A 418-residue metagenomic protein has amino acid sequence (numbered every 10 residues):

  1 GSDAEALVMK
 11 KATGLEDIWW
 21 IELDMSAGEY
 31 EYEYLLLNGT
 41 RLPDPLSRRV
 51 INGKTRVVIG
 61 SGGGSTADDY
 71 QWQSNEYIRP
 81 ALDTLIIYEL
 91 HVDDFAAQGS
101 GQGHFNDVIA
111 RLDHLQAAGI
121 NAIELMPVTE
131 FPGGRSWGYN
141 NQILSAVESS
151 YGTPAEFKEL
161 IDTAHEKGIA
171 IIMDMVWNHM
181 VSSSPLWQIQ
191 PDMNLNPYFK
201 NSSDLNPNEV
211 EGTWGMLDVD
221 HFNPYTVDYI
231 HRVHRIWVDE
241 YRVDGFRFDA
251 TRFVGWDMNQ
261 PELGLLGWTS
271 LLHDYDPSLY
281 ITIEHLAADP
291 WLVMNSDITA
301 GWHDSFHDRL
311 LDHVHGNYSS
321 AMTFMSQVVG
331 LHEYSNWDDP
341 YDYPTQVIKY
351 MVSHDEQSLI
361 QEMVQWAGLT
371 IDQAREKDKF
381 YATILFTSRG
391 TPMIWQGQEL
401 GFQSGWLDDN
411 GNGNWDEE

Functional and structural regions predicted by a protein language model:
G1-E5: Beta-strand-rich binding/interaction modules
V8, G14-E89, D94-S100, D107: The feature marks proteins involved in alpha-glucan
W20-I21, N75, F95, T251-W256 (+1 more regions): Active-site rim elements
Y32, L36-N75, K167, P185-G212 (+2 more regions): Core domains of carbohydrate- and sulfate-ester-processing enzymes
L35, P43-L46, Q98-Q102, P127 (+5 more regions): Short, solvent-exposed loop/turn and secondary-structure capping segments
I51-K54, Q73-L82, H91-R242, T251-D276 (+1 more regions): Substrate-binding/active-site clefts of carbohydrate-active enzymes
K54-I59, R242, M258, E262-L407: Conserved alpha/beta catalytic core and glycan-binding cleft of carbohydrate-active enzymes
I86-L90, I123-L125, I171-M173, F246 (+3 more regions): Hydrophobic faces of well-ordered beta-strands that scaffold small-molecule active sites in alpha/beta enzyme cores
